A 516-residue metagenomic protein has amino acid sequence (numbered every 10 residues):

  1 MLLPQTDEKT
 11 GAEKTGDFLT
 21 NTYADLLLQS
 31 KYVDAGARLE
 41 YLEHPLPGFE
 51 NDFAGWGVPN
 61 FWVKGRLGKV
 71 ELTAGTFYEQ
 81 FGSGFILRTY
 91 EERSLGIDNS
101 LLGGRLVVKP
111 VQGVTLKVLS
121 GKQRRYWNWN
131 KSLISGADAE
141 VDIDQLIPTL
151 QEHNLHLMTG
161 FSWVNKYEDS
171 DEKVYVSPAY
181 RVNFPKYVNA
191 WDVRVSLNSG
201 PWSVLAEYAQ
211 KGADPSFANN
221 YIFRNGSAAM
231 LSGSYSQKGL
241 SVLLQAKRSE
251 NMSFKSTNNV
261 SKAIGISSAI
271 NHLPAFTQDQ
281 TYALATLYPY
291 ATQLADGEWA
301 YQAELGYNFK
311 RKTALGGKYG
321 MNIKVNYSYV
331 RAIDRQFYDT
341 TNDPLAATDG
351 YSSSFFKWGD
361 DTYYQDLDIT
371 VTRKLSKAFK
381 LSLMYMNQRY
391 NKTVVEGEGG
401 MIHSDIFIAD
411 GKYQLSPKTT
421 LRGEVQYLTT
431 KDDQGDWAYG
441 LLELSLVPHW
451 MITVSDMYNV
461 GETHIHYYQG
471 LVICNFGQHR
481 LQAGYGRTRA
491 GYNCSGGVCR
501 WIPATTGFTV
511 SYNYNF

Functional and structural regions predicted by a protein language model:
M1-T10, L28-A37, L72, H153-Y167: Transmembrane beta-strand segments of Gram-negative outer membrane beta-barrel proteins
K9-A12, P45-F49, R125-N128, P215-N219 (+1 more regions): A generic structural signal for short coil/turn motifs at secondary-structure boundaries
T10, L19, L150-E152, T159-W163 (+1 more regions): Exposed, low-structure sequence patches enriched in small/polar residues
T15-D25: Short catalytic helix/loop segments, enriched in acidic residues and glycine and frequently bearing histidine
L27-K122, T149-Q151, K238-V260, Q434 (+1 more regions): Outer membrane beta-barrel
Q80-G82, N165-E168, Q388-Y390: Conserved radical SAM core fold
I97-A179, K186-W191: Hydrophobic, small-residue-rich alpha-helical packing segments that form membrane-like cores
